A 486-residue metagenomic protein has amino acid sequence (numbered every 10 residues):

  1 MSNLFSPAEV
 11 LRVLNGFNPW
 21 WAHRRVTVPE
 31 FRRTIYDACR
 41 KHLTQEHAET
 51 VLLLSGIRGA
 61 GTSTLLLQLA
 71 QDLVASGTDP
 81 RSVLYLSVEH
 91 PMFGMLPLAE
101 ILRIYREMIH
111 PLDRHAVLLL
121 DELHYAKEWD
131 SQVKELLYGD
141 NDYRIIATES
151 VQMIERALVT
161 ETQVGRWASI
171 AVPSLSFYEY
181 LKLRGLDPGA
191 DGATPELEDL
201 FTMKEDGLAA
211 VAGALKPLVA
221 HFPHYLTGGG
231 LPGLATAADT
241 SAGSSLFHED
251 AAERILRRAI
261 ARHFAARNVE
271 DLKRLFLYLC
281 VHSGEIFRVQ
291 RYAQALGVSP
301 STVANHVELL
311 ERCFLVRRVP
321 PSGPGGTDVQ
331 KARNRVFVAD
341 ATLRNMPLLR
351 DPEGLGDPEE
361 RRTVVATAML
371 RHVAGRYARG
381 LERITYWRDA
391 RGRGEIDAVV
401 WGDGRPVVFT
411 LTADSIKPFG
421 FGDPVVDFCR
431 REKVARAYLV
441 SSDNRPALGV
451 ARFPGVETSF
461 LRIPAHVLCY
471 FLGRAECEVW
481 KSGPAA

Functional and structural regions predicted by a protein language model:
M1-P29, H47-T50, S55, T64-L65 (+4 more regions): A cross-kingdom feature that marks ATP-driven nucleic-acid transaction machinery
S2-R24, D187-P352, D357-V364, R371 (+1 more regions): Interdomain hinge/linker elements that couple catalytic modules in large macromolecular machines
T27-L43: N-terminal pre-P-loop "Q-motif" helix
R58: The conserved Walker
G61: Conserved glycine(s) of the Walker
L84-D113: Short glycine-rich substrate-engagement loop in P-loop NTPases that contacts/grips substrate
R144-S150, A171: Structural recognition of the conserved hydrophobic beta-strand(s) that form the central parallel beta-sheet of P-loop
M153-S169, L181-L186: Short regulatory helix/loop adjacent to the ATP-binding pocket of P-loop NTPases
